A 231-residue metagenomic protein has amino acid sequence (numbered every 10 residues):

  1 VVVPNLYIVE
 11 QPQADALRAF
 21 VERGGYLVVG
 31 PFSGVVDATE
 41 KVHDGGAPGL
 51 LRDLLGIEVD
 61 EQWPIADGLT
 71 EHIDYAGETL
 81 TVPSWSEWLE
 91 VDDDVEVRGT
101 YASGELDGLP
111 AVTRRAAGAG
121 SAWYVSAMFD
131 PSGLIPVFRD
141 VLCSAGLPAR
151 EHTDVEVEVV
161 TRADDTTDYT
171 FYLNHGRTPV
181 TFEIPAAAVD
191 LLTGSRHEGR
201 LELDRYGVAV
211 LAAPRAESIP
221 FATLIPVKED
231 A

Functional and structural regions predicted by a protein language model:
V2: N-terminal Rossmann-like NAD(P) cofactor-binding module of classical short-chain dehydrogenase/reductase
N5-A231: A conserved amphipathic helix/loop scaffold that creates a polar/acidic microenvironment used either to coordinate
